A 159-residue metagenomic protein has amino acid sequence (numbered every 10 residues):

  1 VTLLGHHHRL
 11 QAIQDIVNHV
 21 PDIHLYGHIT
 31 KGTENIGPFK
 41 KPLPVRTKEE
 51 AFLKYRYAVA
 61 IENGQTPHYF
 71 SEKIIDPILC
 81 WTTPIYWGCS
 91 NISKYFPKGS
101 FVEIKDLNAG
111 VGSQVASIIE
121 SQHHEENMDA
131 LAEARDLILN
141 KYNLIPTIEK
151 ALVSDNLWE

Functional and structural regions predicted by a protein language model:
V1-Y26, T33-A60, P67-E159: Pol beta-like nucleotidyltransferase catalytic core
